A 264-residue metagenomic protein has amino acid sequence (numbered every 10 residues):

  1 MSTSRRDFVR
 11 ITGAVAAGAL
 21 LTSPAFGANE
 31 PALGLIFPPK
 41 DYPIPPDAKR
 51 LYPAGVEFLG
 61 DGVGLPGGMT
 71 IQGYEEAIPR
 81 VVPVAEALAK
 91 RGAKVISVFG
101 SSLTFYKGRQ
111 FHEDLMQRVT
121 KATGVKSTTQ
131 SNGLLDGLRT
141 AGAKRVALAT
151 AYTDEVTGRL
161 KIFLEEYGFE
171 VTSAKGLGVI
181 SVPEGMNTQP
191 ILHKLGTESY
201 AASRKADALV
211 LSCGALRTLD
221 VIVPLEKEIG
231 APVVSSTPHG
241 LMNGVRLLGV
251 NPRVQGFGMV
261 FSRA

Functional and structural regions predicted by a protein language model:
M1-D7: N-terminal secretory signal peptides
D7-F26: N-terminal export signals
A28-P83, E155-G158, I162-T188: N-terminal glycine-rich anion-binding loop in soluble enzyme alpha/beta folds
I36, K94-F99, A147-T150, A206-C213: Periplasmic-binding protein-like
V98, T104-T123: Glycine/small-residue-rich loop that forms an oxyanion/phosphate-binding "nest" at active or ligand-binding sites
L115, V119-V182, F261-S262: Conserved beta-alpha
V179-I180, V233-V250: Short, flexible loop segments at boundaries between secondary-structure elements
K194, E198-L225, S235, L241: Hydrophobic alpha-helical
